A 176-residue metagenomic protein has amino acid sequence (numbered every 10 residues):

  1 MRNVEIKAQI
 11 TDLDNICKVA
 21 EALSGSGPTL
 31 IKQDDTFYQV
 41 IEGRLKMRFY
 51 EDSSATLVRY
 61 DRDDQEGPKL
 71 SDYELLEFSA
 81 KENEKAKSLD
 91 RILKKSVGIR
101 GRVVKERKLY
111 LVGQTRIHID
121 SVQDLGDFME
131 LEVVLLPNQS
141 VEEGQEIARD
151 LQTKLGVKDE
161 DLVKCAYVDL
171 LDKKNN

Functional and structural regions predicted by a protein language model:
M1, D14-V19, G126-M129, E146-D150: Glyoxalase I/VOC metalloenzyme domain signal
N3-A8, L45, L76-E77, M129-V134: Short cationic amphipathic helices and targeting signals
K7, D35, R48, Y60-R62 (+1 more regions): A structural feature that tracks compact, well-ordered secondary-structure segments with a strong bias toward
Q9-T11, E21-P28, R44-L111, D150-V157: Charged surface patches that recognize polyanionic ligands
I31-T36, V103-L111, D159-L170: Short, surface-exposed recognition loops or helix-turn segments adjacent to catalytic cores
K46-Y50, D169-N176: Short, low-order "capping/linker" segments at domain edges
I99-P137: Conserved, surface-exposed functional patches that form binding/active-site neighborhoods
P137-K164: Mixed-charge, glycine-accented linear interaction segment located at domain edges/termini
